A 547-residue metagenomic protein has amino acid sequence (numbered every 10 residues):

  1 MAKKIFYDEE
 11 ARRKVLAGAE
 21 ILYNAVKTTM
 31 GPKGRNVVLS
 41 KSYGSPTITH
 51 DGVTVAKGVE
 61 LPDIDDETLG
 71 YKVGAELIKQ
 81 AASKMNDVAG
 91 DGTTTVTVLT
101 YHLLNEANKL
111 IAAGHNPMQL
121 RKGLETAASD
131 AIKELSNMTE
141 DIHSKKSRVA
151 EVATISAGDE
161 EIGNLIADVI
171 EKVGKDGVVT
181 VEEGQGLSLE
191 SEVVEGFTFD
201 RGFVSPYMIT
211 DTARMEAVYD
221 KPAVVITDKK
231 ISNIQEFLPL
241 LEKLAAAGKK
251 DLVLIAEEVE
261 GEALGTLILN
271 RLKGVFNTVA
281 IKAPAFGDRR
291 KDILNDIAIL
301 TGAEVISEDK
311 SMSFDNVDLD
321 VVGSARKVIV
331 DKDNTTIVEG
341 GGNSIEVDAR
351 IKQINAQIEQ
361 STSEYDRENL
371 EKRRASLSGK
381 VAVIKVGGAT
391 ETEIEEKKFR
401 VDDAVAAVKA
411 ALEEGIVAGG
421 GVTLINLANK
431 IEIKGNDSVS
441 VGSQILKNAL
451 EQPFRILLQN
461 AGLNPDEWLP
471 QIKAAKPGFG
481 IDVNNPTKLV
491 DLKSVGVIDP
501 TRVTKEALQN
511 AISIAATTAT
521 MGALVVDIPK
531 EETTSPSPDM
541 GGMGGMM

Functional and structural regions predicted by a protein language model:
M1-Y43, M543-M547: N-terminal, positively charged regions that mediate nucleic acid binding
V15, G31, G90, G114 (+9 more regions): Residue-level signature of catalytic and energy-coupling elements of molecular machines, predominantly ATP/GTP-dependent
V26-N36, A82-T100, G158-E183, L187 (+4 more regions): Conserved phosphate/anionic-ligand binding catalytic regions in large, soluble enzymes, centered on
K27-A81, S188-T210: Translation machinery proteins
P46, V98-L104, S129-L135, E368-I384 (+2 more regions): Core structural elements
E60-L61, D65, I132-E414, A418 (+1 more regions): Long, structured protein-protein interaction/assembly regions in large complexes
L69-K72, I384-M547: Extended, low-charge hydrophobic alpha-helical regions
L110-I155, E216-K221, T227, N316-G340 (+3 more regions): A structural-propensity feature for long, helix-poor, extended segments
